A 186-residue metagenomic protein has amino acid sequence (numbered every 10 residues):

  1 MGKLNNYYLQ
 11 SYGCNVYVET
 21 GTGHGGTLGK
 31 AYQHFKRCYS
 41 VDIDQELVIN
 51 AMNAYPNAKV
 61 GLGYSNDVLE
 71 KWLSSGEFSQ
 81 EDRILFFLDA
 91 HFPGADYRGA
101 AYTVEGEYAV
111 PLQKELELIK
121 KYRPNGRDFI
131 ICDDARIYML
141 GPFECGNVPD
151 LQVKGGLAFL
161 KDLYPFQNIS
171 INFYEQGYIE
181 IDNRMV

Functional and structural regions predicted by a protein language model:
M1-L73: SAM cofactor-binding core of SAM-dependent methyltransferases, primarily the Rossmann-like beta-alpha-beta module
Q10, S74-F78, P124: Residue-level signal for alpha-helix termini/capping positions
Y12-G13, H34, Q80-D82, G126: Residue-level preference for short coil/turn positions at secondary-structure junctions
V18-T20, V41, G63, F86-A90 (+1 more regions): Active-site flanking residues adjacent to catalytic metal/cofactor-binding acidic residues
Y32-H34, N53-P56, S75-G76, G99-T103 (+1 more regions): Short, glycine/charged-enriched secondary-structure capping and boundary segments
A58-K59, I84, D128: Short, conserved active-site loop motifs that form the nucleotide-linked donor/cofactor pocket
E77-L88: Short SAM/SAH-binding signature in class I
F92-V186: C-terminal substrate-binding/active-site "lid" region of AdoMet-derived donor-dependent transferases
